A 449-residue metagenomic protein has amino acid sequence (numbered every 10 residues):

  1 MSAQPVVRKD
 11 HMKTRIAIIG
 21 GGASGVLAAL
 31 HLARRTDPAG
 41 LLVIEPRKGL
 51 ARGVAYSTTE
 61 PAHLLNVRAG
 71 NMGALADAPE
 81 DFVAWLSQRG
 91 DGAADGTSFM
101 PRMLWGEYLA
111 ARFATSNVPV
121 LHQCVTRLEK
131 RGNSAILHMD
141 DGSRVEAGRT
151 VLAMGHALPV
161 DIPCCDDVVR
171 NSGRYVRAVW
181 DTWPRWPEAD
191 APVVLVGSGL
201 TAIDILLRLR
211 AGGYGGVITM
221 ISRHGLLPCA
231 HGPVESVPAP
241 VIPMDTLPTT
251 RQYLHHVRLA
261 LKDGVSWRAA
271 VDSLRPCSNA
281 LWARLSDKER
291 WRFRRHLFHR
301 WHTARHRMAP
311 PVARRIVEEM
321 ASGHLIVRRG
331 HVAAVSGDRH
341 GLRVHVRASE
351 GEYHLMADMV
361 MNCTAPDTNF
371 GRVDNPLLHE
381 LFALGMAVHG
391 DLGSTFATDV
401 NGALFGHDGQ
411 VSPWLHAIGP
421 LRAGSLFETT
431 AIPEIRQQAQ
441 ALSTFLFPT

Functional and structural regions predicted by a protein language model:
P5-K48, V54, G92-L247, H255-T449: Flavin (primarily FAD) cofactor-binding/catalytic cores of flavoenzymes
R34, G49, G70, A74-D77 (+1 more regions): Short helix-loop boundary/capping segments at the starts of domains
S57-D81, S236-R251: N-terminal glycine-rich dinucleotide-binding loop that anchors FAD/FMN and/or NAD(P) in oxidoreductases
